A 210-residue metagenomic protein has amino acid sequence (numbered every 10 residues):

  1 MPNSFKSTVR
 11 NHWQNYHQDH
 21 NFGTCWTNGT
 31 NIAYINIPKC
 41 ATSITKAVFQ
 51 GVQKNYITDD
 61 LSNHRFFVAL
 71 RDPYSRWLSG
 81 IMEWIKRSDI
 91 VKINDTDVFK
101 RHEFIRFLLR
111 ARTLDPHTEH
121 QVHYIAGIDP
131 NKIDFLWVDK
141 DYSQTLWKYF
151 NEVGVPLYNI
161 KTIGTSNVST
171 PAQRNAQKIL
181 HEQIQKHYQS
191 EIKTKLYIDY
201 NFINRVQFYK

Functional and structural regions predicted by a protein language model:
M1-W26, V206: Membrane-proximal basic amphipathic "stem/tether" segments
T8-W13, C40-Q50, L108-P116: Short linear motifs at secondary-structure transitions and domain/linker junctions
Y16-C25, N55-L70, Y74-T194: PAPS-dependent sulfotransferase catalytic domain
C25-K54, L61-S62, K86: A cross-family signal for N-terminal binding/gating loops and helix N-caps that shape access to the active site
Q185-K210: C-terminal accessory extensions appended to soluble enzyme cores
